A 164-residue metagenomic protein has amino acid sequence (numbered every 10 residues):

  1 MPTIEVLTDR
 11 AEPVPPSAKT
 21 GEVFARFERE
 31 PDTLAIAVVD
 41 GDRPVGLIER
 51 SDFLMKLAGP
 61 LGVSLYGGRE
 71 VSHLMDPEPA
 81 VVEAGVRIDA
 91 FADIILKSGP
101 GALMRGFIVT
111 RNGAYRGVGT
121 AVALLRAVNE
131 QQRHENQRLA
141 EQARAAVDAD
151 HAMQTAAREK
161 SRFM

Functional and structural regions predicted by a protein language model:
M1-R10, E49-P100, M104, T120-V147 (+1 more regions): Tandem CBS (Bateman) regulatory domains
V6-L7, E30-T33, R158-E159: PAS-family sensory domains
R10-A11, T20, P44, P79: Short glycine/proline-centered loop/turn elements that form peptide/ligand docking sites
E12-K19, E159: Signal-transducing coiled-coil linker helices
P15, D40, E83: Small/polar loops that bind or transfer phosphate-bearing groups
A18-R29, I36, I88-S98: Short, basic/aromatic recognition patches
F27-P31, I36-F53, I95, R105-L124: A glycine-centered beta-loop-beta connector
A145-M164: Conserved HAMP-HisKA connector
